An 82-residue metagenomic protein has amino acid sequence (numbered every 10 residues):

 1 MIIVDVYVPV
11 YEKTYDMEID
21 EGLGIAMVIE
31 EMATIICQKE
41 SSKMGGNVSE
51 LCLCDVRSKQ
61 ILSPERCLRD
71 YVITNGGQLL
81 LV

Functional and structural regions predicted by a protein language model:
M1-V82: Ubiquitin system architectures
